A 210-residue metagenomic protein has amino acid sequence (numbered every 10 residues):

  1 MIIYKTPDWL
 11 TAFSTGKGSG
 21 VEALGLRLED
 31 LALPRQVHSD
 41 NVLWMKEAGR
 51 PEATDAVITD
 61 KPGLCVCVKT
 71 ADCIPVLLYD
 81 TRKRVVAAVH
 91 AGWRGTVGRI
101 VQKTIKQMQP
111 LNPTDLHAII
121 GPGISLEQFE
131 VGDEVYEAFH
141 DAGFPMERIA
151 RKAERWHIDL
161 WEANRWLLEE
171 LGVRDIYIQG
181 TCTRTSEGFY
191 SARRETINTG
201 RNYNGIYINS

Functional and structural regions predicted by a protein language model:
M1-S210: Active-site microenvironment for binding and transforming phosphate-containing groups
